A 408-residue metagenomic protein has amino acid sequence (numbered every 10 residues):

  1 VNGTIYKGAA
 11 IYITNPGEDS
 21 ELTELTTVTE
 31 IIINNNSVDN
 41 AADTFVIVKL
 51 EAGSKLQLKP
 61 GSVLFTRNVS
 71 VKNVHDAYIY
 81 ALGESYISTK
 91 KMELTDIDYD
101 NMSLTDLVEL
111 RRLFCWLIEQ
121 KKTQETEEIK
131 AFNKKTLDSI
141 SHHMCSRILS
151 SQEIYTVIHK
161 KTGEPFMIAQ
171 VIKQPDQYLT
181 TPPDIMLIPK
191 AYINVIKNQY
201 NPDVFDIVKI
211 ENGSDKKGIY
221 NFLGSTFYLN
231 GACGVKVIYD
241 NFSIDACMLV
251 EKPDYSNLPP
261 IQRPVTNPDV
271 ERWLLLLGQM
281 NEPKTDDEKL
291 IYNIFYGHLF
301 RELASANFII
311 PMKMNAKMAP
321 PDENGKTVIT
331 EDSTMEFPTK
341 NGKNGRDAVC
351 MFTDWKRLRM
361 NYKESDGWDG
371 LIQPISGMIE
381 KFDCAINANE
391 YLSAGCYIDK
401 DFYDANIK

Functional and structural regions predicted by a protein language model:
V1-N2: Autoprocessing Asn-cyclization modules and mimics
A9-V71: Beta-strand/loop-dominated core regions that host nucleotide or nucleotide-derived cofactor-binding catalytic loops
K72-K408: An interfacial alpha-helical scaffold signature
